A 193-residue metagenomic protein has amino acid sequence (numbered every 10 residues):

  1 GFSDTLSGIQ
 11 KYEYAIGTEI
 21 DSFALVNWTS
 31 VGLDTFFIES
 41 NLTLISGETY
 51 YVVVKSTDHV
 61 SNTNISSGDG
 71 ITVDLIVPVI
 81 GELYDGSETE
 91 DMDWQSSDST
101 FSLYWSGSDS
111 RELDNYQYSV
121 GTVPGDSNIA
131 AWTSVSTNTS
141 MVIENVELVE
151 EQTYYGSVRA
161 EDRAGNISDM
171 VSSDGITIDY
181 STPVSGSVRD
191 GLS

Functional and structural regions predicted by a protein language model:
F2-F23, S108-S127: Solvent-exposed loop/turn segments flanking beta-strands in beta-repeat/beta-sandwich domains
D4, G17, D58, N64 (+4 more regions): Flexible, low-complexity linkers/stalks enriched in Thr/Pro that connect modular domains
N27-D34, W132-N138: Short beta-strand segments within Ig-like beta-sandwich modules, predominantly Fibronectin type-III
N41-E48, N145-T153: Surface-exposed, short loops/turns at beta-strand junctions within beta-sandwich domains
S56-V60, D109, A160-A164: Surface-exposed loop/turn motifs at beta-strand-loop junctions within extracellular Ig-like and Fibronectin type III
E90-D98, S193: Short, solvent-exposed loop/linker segments at the N-terminal edge of repeated beta-sheet extracellular domains
S99-L103: Structural beta-strand segments of beta-rich domains
